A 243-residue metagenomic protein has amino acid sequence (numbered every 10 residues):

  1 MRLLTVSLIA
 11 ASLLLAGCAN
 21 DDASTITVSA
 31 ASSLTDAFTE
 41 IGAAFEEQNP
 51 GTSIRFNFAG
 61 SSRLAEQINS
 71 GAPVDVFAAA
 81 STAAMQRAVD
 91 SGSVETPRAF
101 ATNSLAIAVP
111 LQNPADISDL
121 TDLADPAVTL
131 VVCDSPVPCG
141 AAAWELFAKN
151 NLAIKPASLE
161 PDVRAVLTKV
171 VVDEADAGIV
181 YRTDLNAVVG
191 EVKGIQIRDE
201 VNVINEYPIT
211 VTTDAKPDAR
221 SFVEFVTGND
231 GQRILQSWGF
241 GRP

Functional and structural regions predicted by a protein language model:
M1-A16: Sec-dependent bacterial lipoprotein signal peptides
C18-E47, S62, E66-N69, S81-T82 (+3 more regions): Exported/periplasmic ABC-transporter solute-binding proteins
G51, P73-V74, A175: Short, high-confidence coil segments that cap the C-terminus of an alpha-helix and link into the following beta-strand
T52-I54, E95, V128, V192: A structural micro-motif
D75-A79: Periplasmic-binding protein-like
G92, T96-R98: Central helical "cap/lid" subdomain
